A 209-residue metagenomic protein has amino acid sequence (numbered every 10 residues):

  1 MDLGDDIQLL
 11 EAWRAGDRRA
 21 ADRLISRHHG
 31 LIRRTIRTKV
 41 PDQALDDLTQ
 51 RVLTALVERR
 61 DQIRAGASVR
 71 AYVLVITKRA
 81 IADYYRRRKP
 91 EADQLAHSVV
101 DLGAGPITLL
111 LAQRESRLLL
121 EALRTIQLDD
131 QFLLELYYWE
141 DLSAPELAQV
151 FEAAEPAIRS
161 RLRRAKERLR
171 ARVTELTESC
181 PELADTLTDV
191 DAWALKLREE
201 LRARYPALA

Functional and structural regions predicted by a protein language model:
M1-G30, T38, I107, R202-A209: N-terminal module of bacterial RNA polymerase sigma factors
R14-R23, R33-R51, Q62-R64, E155: Short, charged helix-capping/linker segments at alpha-helix termini
I25-Q43, E58-R59, L74, L123 (+1 more regions): Amphipathic, Lys/Arg- and hydrophobic-enriched alpha-helical face
D47-T54, A67-R79: Structural recognition of an alpha-helix C-terminal capping motif at a helix-to-coil junction
E58-A65, V75-A96, L109-A112, R164 (+1 more regions): Arg/Lys-rich amphipathic alpha helix in sigma70-family domain 2
K78, A82, P145, F151-E178: DNA-recognition helix of helix-turn-helix
L133-Y137: A short pre-motif secondary-structure segment
E167-A209: C-terminal edge and immediately downstream basic/flexible tail or linker adjoining helix-turn-helix-like DNA-binding
